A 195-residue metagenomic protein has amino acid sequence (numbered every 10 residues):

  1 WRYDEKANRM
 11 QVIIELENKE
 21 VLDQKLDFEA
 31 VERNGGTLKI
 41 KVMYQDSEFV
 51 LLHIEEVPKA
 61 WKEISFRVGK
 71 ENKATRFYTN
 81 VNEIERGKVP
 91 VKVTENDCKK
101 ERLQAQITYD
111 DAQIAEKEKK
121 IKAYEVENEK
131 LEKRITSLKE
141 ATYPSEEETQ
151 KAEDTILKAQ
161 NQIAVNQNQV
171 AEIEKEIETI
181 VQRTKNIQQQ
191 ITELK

Functional and structural regions predicted by a protein language model:
W1-K6: Low-complexity, acidic Ser/Thr/Pro/Gly-rich terminal tails and inter-domain linkers that flank the onset of structured
N8-L16: Short, well-ordered beta-strand segments enriched in hydrophobic/aromatic residues
K19-E20, K25-A112: Extended assembly-interface/linker segments at domain junctions
V91-V93, C98, R183-K195: Short, low-complexity, Pro/Ser/Thr/Gly-rich segments in the mature regions of secreted, periplasmic
E116-K117: Long, contiguous alpha-helical segments
K120-Q160: Extended alpha-helical coiled-coil "stalk/arm" regions that act as elongated linkers or oligomerization scaffolds
I156-Q188: Amphipathic alpha-helical coiled-coil segments
